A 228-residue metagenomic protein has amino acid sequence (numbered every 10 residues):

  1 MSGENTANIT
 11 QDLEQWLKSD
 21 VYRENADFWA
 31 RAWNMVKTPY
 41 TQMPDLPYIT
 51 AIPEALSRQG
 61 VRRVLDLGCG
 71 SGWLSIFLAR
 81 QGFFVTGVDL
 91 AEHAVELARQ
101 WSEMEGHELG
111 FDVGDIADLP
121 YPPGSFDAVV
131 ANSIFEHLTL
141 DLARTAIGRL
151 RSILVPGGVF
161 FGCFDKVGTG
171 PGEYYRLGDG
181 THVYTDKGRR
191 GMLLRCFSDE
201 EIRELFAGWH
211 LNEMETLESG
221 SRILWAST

Functional and structural regions predicted by a protein language model:
S2-V61, G70-P120, L138, L142-T145 (+1 more regions): Class I (Rossmann-like) S-adenosyl-L-methionine-dependent methyltransferase catalytic domain, capturing the SAM-binding
L67: Conserved beta-strand/loop positions that form the S-adenosyl-L-methionine
V130: A conserved beta-strand element that flanks and buttresses the S-adenosyl-L-methionine
S133-I134: Short catalytic micro-motifs in class I SAM-dependent methyltransferases
R144-P156: A short glycine-rich, Lys/Arg-flanked "PGG" loop and its adjoining helix->strand segment in the class I
